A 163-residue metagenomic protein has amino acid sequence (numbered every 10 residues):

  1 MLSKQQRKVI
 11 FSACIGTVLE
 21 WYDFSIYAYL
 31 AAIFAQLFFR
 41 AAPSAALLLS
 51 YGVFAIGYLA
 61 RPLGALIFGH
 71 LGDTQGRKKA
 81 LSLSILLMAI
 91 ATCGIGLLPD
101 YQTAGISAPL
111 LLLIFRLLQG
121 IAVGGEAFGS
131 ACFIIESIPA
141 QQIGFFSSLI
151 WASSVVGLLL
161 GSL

Functional and structural regions predicted by a protein language model:
A31-L63, L81, L110: Extracellular/periplasmic helix-loop-helix junction of adjacent transmembrane segments in MFS-like secondary
R40, L86-G105: C-terminal ends and interior cores of transmembrane alpha-helices in multi-pass membrane transporters/permeases
L49, L83, Q142-L149: Cytoplasmic loop-to-transmembrane helix junctions
Y51-H70, S84-A91, V156: Central cavity-lining transmembrane alpha-helices of secondary-active solute carriers, predominantly the Major
T74-L86: Cytoplasmic membrane-interface "Motif A"-like loop-to-helix N-cap segments of 12-TM Major Facilitator Superfamily
L98, A104-G124: Hydrophobic core of transmembrane alpha-helices in multi-pass small-molecule transporters, especially MFS/SLC-type
A122, G144-L163: Glycine-rich segments within core transmembrane alpha-helices of 12-TM secondary carriers
